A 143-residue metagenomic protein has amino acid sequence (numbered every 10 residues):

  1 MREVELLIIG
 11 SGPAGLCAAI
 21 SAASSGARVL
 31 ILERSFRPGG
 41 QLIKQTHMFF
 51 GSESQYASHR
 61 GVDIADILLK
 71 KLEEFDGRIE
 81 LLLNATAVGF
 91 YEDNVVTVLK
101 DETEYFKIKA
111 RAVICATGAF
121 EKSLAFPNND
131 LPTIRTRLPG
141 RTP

Functional and structural regions predicted by a protein language model:
M1-I9, D66-P143: FAD-binding core/adjacent interface of flavoenzyme oxidoreductases
V4-I67: Beta1-alpha1 glycine-rich phosphate/pyrophosphate-binding loop at the start of Rossmann-like nucleotide-binding domains
